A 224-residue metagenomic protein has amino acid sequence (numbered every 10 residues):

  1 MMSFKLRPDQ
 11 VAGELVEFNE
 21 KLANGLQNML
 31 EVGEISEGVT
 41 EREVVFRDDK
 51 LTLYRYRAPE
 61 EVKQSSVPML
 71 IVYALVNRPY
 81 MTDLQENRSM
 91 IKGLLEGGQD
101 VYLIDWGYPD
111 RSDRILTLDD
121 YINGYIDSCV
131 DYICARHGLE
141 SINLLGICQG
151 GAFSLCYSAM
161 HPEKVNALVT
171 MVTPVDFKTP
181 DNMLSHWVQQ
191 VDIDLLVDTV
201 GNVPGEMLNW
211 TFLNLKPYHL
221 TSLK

Functional and structural regions predicted by a protein language model:
M1-G38: N-terminal targeting or regulatory segments adjacent to alpha/beta-hydrolase or S9 domains
M1-Q10, A135, L139, F153-K224: Alpha/beta-hydrolase-fold enzymes
G38-D110: Short, surface-exposed "cap/lid" segments of acyl-processing enzymes
L103-G107, G146-C148, V169-V172: Glycine-rich, histidine-containing beta strand-loop boundary motifs that form or position
D113-I115, D181: Conserved catalytic-core motifs of eukaryotic protein kinase domains, centered on the activation segment
I115-R136: Alpha/beta-hydrolase active-site loop
D120-I122, L144-A152, A167: Long, hydrophobic, well-ordered secondary-structure blocks that form the structural core and pocket-lining surfaces
D127, R136-C148: Alpha/beta-hydrolase fold nucleophile elbow
